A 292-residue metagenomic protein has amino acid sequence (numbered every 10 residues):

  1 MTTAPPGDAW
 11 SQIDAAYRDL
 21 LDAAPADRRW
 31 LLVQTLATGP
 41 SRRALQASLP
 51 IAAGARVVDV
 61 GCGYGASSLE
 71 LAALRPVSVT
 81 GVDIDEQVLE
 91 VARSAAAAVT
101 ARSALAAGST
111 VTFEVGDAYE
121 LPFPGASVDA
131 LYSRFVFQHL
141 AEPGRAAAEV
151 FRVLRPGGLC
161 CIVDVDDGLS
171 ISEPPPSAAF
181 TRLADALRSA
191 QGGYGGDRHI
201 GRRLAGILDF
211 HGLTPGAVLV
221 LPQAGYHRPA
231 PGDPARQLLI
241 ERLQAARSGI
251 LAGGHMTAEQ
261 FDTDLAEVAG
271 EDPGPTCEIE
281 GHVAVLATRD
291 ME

Functional and structural regions predicted by a protein language model:
T2-A52, A66-E70, V88: Conserved class I S-adenosyl-L-methionine
A55: Nucleotide donor/acceptor-binding cores
V58, Y64-E120: Class I SAM-dependent methyltransferase SAM/SAH-binding core
Y119-A130: A short acidic, Gly/Pro-enriched loop at the edge of an enzyme's catalytic core that lines a small-molecule cofactor
D129-E142: A short SAM/SAH-binding and catalytic strip from SAM-dependent methyltransferases
G144-L159: A short glycine-rich, Lys/Arg-flanked "PGG" loop and its adjoining helix->strand segment in the class I
C161-P231: Conserved catalytic/acceptor-binding region of the Class I
G216-E292: Conserved Class I S-adenosyl-L-methionine
